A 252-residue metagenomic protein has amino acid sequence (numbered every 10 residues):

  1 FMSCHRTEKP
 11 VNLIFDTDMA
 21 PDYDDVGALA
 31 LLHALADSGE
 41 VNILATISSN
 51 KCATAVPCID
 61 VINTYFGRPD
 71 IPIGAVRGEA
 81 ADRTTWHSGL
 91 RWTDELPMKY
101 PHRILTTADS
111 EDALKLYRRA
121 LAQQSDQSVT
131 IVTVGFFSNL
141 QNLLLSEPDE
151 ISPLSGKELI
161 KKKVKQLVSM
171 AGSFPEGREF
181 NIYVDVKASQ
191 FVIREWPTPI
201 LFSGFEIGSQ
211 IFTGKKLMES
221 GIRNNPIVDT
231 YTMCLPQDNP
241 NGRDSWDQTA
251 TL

Functional and structural regions predicted by a protein language model:
C4-L252: N-terminal acidic, glycine/proline-rich low-complexity segments
